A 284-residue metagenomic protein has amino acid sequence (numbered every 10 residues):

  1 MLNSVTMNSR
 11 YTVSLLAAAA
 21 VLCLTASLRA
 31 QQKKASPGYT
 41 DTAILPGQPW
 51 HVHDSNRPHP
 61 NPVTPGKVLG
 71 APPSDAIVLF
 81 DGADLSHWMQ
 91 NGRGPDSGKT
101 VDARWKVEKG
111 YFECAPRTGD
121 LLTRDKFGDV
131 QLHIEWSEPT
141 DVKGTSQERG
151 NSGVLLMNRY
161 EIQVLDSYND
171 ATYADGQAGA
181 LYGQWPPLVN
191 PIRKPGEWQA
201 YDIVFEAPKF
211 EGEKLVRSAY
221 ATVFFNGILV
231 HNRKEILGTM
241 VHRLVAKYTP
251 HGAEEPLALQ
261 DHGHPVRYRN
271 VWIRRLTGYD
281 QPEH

Functional and structural regions predicted by a protein language model:
L2-L16: Bacterial N-terminal signal peptides that target proteins for export
S14-T25: Bacterial N-terminal signal peptides
L28-H284: Carbohydrate-interacting regions of secretory-pathway proteins
